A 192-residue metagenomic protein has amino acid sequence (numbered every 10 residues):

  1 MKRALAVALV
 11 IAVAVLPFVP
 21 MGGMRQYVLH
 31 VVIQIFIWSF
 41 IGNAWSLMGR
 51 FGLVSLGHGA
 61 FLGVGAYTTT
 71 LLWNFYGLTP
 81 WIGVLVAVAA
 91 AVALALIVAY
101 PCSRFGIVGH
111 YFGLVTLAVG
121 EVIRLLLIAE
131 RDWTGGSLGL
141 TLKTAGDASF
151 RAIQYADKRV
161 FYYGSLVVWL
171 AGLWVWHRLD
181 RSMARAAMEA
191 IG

Functional and structural regions predicted by a protein language model:
M1-G192: Transmembrane alpha-helices and adjacent helix-loop boundaries
